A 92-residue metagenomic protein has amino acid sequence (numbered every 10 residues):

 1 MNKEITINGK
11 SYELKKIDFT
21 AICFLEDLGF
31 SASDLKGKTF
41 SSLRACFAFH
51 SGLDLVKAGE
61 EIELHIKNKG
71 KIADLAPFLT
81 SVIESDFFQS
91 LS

Functional and structural regions predicted by a protein language model:
M1-S11, F19-C23, D27-G37, L53-S92: Charged interaction scaffolds used for protein-protein
S41-R44: Extended, low-complexity alpha-biased scaffolding regions
C46-L53: Helix-loop "lid/cap" segments that line or gate small-molecule binding pockets
